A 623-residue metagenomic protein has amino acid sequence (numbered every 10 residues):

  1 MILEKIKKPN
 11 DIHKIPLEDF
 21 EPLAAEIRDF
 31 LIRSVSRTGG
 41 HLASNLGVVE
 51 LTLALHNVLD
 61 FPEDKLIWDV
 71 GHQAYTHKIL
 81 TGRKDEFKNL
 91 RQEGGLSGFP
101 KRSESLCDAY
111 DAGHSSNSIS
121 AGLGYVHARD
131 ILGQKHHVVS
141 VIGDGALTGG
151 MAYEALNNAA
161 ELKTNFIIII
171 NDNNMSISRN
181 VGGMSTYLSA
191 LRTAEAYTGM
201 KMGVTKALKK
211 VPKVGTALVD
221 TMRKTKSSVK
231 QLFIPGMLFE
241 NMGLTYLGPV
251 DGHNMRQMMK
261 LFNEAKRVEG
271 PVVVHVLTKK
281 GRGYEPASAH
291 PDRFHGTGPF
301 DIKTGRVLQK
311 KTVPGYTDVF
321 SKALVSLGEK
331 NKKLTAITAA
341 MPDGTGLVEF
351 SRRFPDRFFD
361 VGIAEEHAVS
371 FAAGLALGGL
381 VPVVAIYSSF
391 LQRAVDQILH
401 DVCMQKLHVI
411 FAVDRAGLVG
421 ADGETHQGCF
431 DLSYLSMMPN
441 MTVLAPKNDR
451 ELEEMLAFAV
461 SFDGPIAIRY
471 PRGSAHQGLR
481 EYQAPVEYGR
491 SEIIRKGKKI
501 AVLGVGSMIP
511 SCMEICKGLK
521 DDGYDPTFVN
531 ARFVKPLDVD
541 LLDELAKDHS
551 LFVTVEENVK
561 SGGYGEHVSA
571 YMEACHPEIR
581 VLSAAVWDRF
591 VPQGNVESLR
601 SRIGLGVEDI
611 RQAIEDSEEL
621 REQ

Functional and structural regions predicted by a protein language model:
M1-L80, L244-M259, H275-T278: N-terminal amphipathic, basic-rich helices that act as targeting or association modules
H41-L162, Y316, K333-L334, T338-A339 (+2 more regions): Cofactor-binding active-site loop characterized by glycine-rich and histidine/acidic residues
K65, T278-L391, Q397-L407, G464 (+4 more regions): Non-catalytic terminal/interface segments that mediate subunit docking, oligomerization, and allosteric communication
E86-L96, E161-M175, A196-G199, C403-R415: A glycine-rich helix N-cap at a beta->alpha junction
N174-F320: Long, well-ordered, tryptophan-enriched scaffold segments
L218-P286, H408-V413, L432-E481, V607-Q623: Structural signature of the thiamine diphosphate
K260-N263, H295-G296, G305, G315-K330 (+5 more regions): Glycine-/acidic-rich phosphate or pyrophosphate-binding loops and their flanking alpha/beta elements
P299-K303, V307-T312, G420-D422, T442 (+1 more regions): Peripheral docking tails and interdomain loops at the edges of cofactor- or intermediate-handling domains
